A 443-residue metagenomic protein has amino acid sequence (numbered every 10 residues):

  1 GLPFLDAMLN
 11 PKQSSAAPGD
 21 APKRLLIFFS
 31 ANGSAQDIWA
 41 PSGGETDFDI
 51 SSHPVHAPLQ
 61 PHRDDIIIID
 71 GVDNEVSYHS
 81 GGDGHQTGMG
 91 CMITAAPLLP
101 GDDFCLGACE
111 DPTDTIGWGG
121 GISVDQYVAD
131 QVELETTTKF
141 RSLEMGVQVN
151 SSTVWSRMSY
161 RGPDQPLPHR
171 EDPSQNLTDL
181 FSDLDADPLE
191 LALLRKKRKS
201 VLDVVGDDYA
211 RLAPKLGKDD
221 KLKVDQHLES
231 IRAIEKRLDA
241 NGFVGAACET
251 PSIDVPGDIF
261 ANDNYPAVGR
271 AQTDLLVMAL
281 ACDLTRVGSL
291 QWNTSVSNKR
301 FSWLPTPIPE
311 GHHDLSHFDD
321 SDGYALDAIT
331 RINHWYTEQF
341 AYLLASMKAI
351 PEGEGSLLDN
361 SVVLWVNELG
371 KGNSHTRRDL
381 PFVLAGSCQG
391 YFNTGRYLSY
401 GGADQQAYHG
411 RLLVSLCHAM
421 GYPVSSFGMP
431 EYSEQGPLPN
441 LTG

Functional and structural regions predicted by a protein language model:
G1-G443: Ligand-binding pockets and gating/stacking loops
